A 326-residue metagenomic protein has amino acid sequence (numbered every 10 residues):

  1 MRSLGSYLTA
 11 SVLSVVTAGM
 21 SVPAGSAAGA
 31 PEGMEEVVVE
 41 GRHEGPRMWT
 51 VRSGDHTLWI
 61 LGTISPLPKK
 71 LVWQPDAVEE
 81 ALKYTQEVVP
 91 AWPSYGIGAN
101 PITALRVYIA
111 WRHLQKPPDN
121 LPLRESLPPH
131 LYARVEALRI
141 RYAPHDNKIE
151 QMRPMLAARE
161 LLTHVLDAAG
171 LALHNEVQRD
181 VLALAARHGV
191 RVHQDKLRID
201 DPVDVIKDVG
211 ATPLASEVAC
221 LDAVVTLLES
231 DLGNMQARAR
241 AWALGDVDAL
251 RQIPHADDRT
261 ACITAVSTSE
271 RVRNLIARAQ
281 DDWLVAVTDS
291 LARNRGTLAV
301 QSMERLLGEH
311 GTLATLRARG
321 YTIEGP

Functional and structural regions predicted by a protein language model:
M1-G5: Positively charged n-region of N-terminal signal peptides that target proteins for export
Y7-L8, D282: Generic recognition of stable, solvent-exposed alpha-helical segments in well-folded globular domains
T9-G19: Bacterial N-terminal signal peptides
G19-G29: Signal peptide processing junction and immediate N-terminal pro/mature segment of secreted/exported proteins
P31-R271: Structured, acidic catalytic/metal-binding patches in enzyme active sites
A265-P326: A cross-kingdom marker for long, charged
